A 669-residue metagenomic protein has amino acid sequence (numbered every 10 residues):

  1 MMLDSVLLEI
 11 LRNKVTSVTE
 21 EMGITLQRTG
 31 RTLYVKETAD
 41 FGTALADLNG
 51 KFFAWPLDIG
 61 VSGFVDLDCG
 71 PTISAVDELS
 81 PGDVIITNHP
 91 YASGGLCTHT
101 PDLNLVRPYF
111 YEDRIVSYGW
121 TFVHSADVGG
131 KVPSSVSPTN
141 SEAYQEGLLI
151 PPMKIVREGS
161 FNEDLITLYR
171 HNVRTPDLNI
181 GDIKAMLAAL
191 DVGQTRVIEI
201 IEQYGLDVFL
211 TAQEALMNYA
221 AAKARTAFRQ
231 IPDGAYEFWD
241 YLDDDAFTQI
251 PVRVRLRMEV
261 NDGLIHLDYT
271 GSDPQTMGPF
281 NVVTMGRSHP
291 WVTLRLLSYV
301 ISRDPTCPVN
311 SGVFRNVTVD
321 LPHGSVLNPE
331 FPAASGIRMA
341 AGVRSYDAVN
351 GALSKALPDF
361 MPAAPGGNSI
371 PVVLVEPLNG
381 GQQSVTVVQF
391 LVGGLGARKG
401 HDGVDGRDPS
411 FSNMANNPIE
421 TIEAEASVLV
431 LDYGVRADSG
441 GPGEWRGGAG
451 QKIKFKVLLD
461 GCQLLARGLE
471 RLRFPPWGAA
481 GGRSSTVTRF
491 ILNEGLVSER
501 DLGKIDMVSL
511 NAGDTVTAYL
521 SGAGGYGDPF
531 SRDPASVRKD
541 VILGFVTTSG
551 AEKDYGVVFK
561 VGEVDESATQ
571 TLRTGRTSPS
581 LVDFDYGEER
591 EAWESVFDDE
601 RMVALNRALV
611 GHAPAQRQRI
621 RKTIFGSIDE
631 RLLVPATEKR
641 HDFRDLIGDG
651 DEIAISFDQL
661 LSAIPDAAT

Functional and structural regions predicted by a protein language model:
M1-P81, I86-Y111, I115-A668: Glycine/proline-enriched, intrinsically flexible loops and inter-domain linkers
